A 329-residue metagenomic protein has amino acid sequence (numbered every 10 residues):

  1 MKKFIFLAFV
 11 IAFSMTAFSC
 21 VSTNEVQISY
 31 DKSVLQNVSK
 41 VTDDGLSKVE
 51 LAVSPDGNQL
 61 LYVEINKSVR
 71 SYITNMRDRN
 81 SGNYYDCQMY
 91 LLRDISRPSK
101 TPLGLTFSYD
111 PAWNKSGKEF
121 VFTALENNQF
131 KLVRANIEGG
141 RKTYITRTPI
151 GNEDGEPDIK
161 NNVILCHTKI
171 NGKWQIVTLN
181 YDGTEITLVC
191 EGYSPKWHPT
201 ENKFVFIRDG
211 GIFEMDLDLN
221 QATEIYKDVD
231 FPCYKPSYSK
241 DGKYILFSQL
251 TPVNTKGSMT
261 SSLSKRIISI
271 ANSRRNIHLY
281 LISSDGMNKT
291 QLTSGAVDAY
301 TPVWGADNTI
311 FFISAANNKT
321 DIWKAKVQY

Functional and structural regions predicted by a protein language model:
M1-F4, P157: Positively charged n-region of N-terminal signal peptides that target proteins for export
F6-L7, T146: General helical structural elements
A8-A17: Bacterial N-terminal signal peptides
C20-Y329: Sequence signature of WD/YWTD-type beta-propeller architectures
